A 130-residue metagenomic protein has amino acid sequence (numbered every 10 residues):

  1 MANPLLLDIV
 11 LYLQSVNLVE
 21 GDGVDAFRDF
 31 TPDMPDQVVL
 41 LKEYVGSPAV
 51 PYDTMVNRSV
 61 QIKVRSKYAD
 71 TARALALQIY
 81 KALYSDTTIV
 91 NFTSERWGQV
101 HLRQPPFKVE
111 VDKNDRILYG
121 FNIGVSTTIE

Functional and structural regions predicted by a protein language model:
M1-Y12, Y44-M55, E95-E130: Short, charged interaction patches at domain edges and termini
M1-Y52, A74, D86-E95: Small/polar-rich, solvent-exposed N-terminal microdomains that initiate assembly or binding
F27, K42, K63, G124-S126: Residues in well-ordered beta-strands of folded domains
V38, S59-Q61, L118-N122: Broad gene-expression machinery/nucleic-acid interaction feature
D53-S66: Short glycine-rich, basic-tinged beta-strand/loop micro-motifs
S66-I89: Mid-chain, well-packed structural core segment of small domains
